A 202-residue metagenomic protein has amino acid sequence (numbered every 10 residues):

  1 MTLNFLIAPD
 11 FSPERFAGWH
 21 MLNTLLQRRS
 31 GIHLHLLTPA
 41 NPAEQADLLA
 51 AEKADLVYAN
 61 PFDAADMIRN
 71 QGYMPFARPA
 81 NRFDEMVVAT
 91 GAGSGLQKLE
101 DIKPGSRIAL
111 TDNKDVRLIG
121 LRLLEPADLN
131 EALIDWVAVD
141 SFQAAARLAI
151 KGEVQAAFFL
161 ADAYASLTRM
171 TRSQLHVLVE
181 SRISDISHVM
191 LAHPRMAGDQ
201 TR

Functional and structural regions predicted by a protein language model:
M1-A65: Extracytoplasmic small-molecule ligand-binding "clamshell" domains of the periplasmic binding protein/Venus flytrap
M1-P9, N81-T90, M170-T201: Periplasmic-binding protein-like
L3-Q27, P39, E85-R147, D162: Bilobed "Venus flytrap"/periplasmic-binding protein-like clamshell domains and structurally analogous long
L34-L37, I134-W136, L175-V177: Generic structural signal for residues in well-ordered beta-strands
E44-L48, F142-L148, V154: Short, hydrophobic alpha-helical packing/hinge segments within bilobed ligand-binding/sensory domains
D47-D101: Acidic, polar ligand-binding/catalytic clefts
Y58-N70, L148-Q174: A ligand-binding cleft/hinge motif common to bilobed small-molecule-binding domains
